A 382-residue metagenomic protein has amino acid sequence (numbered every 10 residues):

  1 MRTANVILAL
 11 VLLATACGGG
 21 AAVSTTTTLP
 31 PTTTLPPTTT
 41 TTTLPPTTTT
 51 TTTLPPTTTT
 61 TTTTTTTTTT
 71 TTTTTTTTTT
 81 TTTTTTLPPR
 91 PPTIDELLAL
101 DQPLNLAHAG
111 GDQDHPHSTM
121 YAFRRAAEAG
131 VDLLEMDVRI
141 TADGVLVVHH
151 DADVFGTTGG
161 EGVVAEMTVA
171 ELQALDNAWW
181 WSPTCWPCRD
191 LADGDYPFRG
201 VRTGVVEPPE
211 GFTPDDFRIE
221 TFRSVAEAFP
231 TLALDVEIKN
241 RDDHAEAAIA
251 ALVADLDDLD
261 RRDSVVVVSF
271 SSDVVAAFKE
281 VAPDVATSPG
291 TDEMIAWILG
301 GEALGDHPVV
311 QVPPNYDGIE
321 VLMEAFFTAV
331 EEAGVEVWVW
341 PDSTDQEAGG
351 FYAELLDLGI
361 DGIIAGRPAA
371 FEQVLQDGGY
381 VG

Functional and structural regions predicted by a protein language model:
R2-A9: Sec-dependent signal peptide recognition, specifically the positively charged N-region followed immediately by
L8, T61-T62, D114: A periodicity- and composition-biased signal for non-globular, repetitive helical segments
L13-A16: C-terminal motif of bacterial Sec signal peptides marking the signal peptidase cleavage site
G18-V23, T85-G382: Phosphate-group recognition and catalysis centered on beta-loop-alpha active-site segments
S24-L87: Extracellular mucin-like PTS domains
